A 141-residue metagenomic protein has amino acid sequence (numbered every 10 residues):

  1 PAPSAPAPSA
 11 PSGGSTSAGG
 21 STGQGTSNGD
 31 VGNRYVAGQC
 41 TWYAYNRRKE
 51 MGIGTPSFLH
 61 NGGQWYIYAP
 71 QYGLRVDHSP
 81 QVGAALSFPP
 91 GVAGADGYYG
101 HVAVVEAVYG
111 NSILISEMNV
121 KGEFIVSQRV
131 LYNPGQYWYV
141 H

Functional and structural regions predicted by a protein language model:
P1-P8: Non-catalytic extracellular/periplasmic "stalk" and linker regions immediately N-terminal to catalytic or recognition
A2, H60-N61, Y132-N133: General structural signal for secondary-structure boundaries
S12-Y109, E117: Secreted/periplasmic proteins that engage bacterial cell-wall peptidoglycan
V108-H141: Aromatic- and glycine-rich peptidoglycan recognition patches
